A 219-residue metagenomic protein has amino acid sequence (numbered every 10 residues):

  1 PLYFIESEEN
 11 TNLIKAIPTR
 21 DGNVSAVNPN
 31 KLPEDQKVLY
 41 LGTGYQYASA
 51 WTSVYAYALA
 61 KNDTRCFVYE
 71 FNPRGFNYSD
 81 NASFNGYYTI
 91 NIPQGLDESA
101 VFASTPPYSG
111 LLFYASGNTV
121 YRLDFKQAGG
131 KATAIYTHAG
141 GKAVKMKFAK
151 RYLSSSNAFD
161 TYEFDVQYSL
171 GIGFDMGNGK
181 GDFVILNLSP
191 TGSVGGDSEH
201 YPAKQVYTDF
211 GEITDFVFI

Functional and structural regions predicted by a protein language model:
P1, P33-S53, T89-P107, G140-Y162 (+1 more regions): Repeated scaffold domains used in trafficking and secretory/extracellular systems, primarily beta-propellers
P1-E6, T52-K61, S109-A115, Q167-D175: Short beta-strand elements that form the blades of beta-propeller/WD-repeat-like and other beta-sheet-rich scaffold
P1-W51, Y55-Y57: Long, acidic/polar, low-complexity amphipathic helices and coiled-coil-like
E9-I17, S53, D63-N72, G117-D124 (+1 more regions): Structural motif
I17-N23, Y69-D80, L123-G130, L186-G196: Short loop/turn segments immediately following beta-strands, especially the blade-tip and inter-blade linker loops
N23-L32, N77-P93, K131-H138, H200-Y207: A short beta-strand motif characteristic of beta-propeller blades
Y136-G195: Ankyrin-repeat and related helical/solenoid repeat scaffolds used for protein-protein interactions
G177, G181-I219: Blade-level signature of beta-propeller repeat domains, shared across WD40, Kelch, NHL, RCC1 and BNR/Asp-box propellers
